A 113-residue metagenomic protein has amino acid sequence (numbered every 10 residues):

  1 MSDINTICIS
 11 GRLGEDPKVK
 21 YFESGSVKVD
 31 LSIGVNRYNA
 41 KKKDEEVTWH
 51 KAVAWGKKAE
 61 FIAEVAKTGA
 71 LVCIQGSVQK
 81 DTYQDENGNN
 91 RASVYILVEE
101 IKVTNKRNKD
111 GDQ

Functional and structural regions predicted by a protein language model:
M1-Q113: Single-stranded nucleic acid-binding surfaces, predominantly the OB-fold ssDNA-binding core
